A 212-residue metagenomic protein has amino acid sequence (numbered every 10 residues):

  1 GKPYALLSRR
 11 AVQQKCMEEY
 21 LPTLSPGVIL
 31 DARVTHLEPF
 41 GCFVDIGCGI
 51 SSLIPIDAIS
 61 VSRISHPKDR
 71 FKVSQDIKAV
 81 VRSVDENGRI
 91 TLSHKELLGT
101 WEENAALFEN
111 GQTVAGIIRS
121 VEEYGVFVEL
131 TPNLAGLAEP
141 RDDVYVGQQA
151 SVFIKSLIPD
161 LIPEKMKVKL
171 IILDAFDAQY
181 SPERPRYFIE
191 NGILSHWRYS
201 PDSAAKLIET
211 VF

Functional and structural regions predicted by a protein language model:
G1-E38, F43-V44: A generic tandem-repeat structural signature
G1-L6, D31, P39, D76-R89 (+2 more regions): OB-fold/S1-family RNA-binding modules
L6-A11, H66, S93-E96, T100-E103 (+1 more regions): Secondary-structure junction/capping motif
L6-R10, F43-G47, D57, T91-K95 (+3 more regions): Short, acidic/hydrophobic/Gly-rich beta-strand patch recurrent on exposed beta strands that often constitutes part
V12-E18, L97-E103, A175-P182: Short, charged/polar, Gly/Pro-enriched secondary-structure boundary elements
K15-P26, S51-V73, G99-E102, L134-Q149: A cross-kingdom feature marking solvent-exposed beta-strand/loop segments within repeated, beta-rich binding/scaffold
L21, D31-R33, P67-D69, V80-V81: A generic local secondary-structure boundary/capping motif
P26-I50, S62, K78, D85 (+2 more regions): Surface-exposed interaction/gating patches
